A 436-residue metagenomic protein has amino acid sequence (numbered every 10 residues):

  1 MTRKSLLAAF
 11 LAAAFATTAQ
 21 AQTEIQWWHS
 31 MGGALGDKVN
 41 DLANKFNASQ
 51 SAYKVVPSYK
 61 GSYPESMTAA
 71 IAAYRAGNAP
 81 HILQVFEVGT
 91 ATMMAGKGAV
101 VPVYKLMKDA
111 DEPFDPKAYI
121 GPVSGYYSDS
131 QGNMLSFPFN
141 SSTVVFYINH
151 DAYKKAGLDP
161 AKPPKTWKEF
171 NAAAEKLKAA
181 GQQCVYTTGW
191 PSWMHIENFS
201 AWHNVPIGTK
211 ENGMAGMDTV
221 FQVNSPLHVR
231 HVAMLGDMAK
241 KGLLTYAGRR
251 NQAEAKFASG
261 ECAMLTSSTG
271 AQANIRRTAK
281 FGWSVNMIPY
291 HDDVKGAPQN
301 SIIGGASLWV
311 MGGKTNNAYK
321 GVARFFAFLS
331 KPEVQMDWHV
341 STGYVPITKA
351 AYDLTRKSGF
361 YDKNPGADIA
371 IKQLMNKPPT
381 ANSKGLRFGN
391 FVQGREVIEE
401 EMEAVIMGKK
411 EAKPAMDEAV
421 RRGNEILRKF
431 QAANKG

Functional and structural regions predicted by a protein language model:
S30, H195-N198, H203-V205, V229-G321: Extracytoplasmic/periplasmic substrate-binding proteins
S30, K45, K105-K108, G270-N274 (+3 more regions): Mature extracytoplasmic/periplasmic domains
D41, K45-Y119, K154-G157, K162-K165 (+6 more regions): Extracytoplasmic "Venus flytrap"/periplasmic binding protein-like
F86-V145, N171, E197-A201, S284-M287 (+1 more regions): Hinge/lid segment of periplasmic solute-binding proteins
Y104-Y119, P163, V205-R230, R277-T278 (+4 more regions): Short, solvent-exposed loop/beta-turn-alpha elements that line the ligand-binding surface or hinge of extracytoplasmic
S128-F139, V144, K154, K168-T219 (+1 more regions): Extracytoplasmic/periplasmic solute-binding protein
D129, G366-R422: C-terminal capping/gating helix-and-loop segments adjacent to ligand/active sites or protein-protein/ligand interfaces
N171-L177, G213-A247: Glycine-centered hinge/linker elements that transmit conformational signals in sensory and ligand-binding systems
